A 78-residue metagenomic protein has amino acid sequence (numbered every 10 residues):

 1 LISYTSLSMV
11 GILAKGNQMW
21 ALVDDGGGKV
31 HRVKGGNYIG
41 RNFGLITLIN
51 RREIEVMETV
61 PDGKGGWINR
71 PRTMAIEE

Functional and structural regions predicted by a protein language model:
L1-E78: Extended low-complexity, proline-rich intrinsically disordered regions
